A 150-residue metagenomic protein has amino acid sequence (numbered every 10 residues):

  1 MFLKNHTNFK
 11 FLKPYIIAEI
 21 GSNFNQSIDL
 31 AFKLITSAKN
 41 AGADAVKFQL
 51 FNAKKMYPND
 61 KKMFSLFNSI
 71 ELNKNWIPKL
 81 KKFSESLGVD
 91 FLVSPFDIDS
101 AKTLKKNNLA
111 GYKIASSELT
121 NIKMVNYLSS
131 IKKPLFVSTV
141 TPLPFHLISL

Functional and structural regions predicted by a protein language model:
M1-A18: N-terminal amphipathic alpha-helix/helix-capping segment at the start of soluble metabolic enzymes
L3-T7, N59-L92, V125-T139: Alpha-helix-loop-beta-strand connector modules within alpha/beta enzyme cores
I16-I20, D44-F48, F91-S94, Y112-I114 (+2 more regions): Hydrophobic faces of well-ordered beta-strands that scaffold small-molecule active sites in alpha/beta enzyme cores
E19, A38, L104: Conserved, mostly hydrophobic/aromatic
G21-N23, F51-A53, F96-I98, A115-S117 (+1 more regions): Active-site beta-loop-alpha junctions enriched in small/polar residues
Q26, D44-L72: Glycine-rich, proline-tolerant flexible connector loops at the mouths of alpha/beta enzymes
I28, E71-I77, K102, I114-K132 (+2 more regions): Active-site-adjacent beta->alpha loops and helix N-cap segments on the catalytic face of soluble alpha/beta enzymes
F32-F51, N107-N108: Catalytic domains of carbohydrate-active enzymes, especially glycoside hydrolases
